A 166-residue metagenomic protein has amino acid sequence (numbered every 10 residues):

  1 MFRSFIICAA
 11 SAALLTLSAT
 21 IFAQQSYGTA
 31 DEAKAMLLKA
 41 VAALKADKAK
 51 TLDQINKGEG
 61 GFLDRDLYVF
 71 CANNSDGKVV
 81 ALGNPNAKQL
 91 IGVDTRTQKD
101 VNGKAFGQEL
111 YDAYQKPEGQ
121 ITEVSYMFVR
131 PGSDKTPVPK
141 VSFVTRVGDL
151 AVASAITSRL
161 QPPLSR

Functional and structural regions predicted by a protein language model:
F2, I6-R166: N-terminal membrane-sensor/transducer module of prokaryotic signaling receptors
